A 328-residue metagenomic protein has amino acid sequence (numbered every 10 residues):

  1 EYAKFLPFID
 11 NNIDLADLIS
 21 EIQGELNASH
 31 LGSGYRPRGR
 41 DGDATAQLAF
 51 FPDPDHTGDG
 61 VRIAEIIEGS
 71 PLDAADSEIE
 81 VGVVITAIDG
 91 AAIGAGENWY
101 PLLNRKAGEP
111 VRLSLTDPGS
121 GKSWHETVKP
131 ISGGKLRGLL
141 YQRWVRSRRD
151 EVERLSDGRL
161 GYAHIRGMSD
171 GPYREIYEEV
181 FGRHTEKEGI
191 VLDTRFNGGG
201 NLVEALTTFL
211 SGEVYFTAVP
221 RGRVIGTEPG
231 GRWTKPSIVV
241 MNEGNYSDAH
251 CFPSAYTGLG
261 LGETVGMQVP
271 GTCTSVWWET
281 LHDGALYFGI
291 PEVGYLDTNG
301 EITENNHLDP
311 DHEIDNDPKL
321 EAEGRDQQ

Functional and structural regions predicted by a protein language model:
E1, A64-E65, G69, T86 (+2 more regions): Cleft-lining beta-strand/loop regions that shape enzyme active-site pockets
A3-N11, A44-A46, E78, G94 (+2 more regions): Beta-propeller domains
K4-H56, K122-S147, Q327-Q328: Extended, small/polar residue-biased N-terminal targeting/export presequences and adjacent propeptide/linker tracts
R38-D43, F50-H56, A75-S77, L102-R105 (+3 more regions): Replace "in large, NTP-powered and nucleic-acid-processing enzymes" with "in large, NTP-powered factors and other
D43-G96, D170, V293-G294: PDZ/PDZ-like domain segments forming the peptide/carboxylate-binding groove, activating on the N-terminal beta-strands
D53, S114-P118, L296: A generic structural motif
K135, F288, Y295-L320, G324: Active-site rim recognition segments
